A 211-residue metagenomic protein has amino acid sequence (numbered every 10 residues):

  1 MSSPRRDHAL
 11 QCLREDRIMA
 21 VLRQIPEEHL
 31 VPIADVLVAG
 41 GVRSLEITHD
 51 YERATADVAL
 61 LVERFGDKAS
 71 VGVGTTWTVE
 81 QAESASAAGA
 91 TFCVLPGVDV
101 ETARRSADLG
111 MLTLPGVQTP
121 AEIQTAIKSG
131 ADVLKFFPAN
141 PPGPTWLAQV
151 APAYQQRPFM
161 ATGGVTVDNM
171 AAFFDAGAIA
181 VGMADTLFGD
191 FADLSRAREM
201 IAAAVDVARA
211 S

Functional and structural regions predicted by a protein language model:
M1-T91, D108-L109, Q156, V167-D168 (+1 more regions): Conserved N-terminal beta1-alpha1 strand-loop-helix module at the mouth
M19, S70-G72, C93-V94, L114 (+2 more regions): Structural detector of well-ordered beta-strand residues that form the stable sheet scaffold of enzyme domains
R43, T91, L112, D132 (+1 more regions): Residue-level detector of anion-binding/catalytic polar loops
H49, T75, P96-V98, V117-T119 (+3 more regions): Short secondary-structure boundary segments
T78-A88, A121-S129, W146, V165-V181: Catalytic cores of alpha/beta
E80-E122, A126: Hydrophobic, well-structured mid-protein blocks that either form specific transmembrane helices
F92, P96-R105, K135-P144, A176-M200: Glycine-rich phosphate-binding active-site loops on the catalytic face of alpha/beta enzymes
T113, G143-Y154, A161: CoA-thioester-processing core
